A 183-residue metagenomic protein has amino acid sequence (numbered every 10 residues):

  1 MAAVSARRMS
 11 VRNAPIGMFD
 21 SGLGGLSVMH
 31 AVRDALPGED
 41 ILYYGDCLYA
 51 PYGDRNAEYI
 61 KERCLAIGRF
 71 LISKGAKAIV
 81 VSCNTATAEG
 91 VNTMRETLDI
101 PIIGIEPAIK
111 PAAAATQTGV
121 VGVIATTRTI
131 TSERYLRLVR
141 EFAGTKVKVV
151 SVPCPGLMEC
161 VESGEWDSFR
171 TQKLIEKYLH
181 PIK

Functional and structural regions predicted by a protein language model:
A2-K183: Non-catalytic structural scaffold of enzyme domains
